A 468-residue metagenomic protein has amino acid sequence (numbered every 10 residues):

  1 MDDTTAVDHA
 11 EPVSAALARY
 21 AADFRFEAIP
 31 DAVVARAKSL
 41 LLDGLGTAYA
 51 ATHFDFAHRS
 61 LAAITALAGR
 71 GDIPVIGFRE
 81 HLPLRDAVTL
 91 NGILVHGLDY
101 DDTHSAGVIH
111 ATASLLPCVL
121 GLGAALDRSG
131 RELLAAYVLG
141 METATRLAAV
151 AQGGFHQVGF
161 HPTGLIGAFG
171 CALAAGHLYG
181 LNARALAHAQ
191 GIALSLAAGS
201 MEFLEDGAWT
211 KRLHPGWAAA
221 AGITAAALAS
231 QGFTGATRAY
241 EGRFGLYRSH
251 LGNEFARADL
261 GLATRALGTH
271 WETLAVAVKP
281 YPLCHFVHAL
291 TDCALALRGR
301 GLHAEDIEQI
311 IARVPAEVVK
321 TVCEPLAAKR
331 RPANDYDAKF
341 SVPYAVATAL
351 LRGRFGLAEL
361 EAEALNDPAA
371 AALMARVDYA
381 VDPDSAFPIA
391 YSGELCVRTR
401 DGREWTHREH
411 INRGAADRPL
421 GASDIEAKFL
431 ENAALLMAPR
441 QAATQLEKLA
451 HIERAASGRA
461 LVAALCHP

Functional and structural regions predicted by a protein language model:
M1-I109, T210-A220, A227-P468: Terminal-appendage/accessory-domain detector
A51, V119-L126, A172-Y179, A225-A229 (+1 more regions): Well-ordered alpha-helical scaffold segments within catalytic/enzyme domains
V95-A149: Hydrophobic alpha-helical hairpins/lids featuring a short glycine-rich hinge
A113-L120, G167-A174, A220-T224, V287-T291 (+1 more regions): Well-ordered alpha-helical segments within folded domains of soluble proteins
A125-Y137, G180-A187, G235-R238: Structural helix-adjacent loops and short alpha-helical linkers that scaffold large soluble proteins
T143-F169, A175, P215: Aromatic-lined, polymer-binding surfaces characteristic of secreted/periplasmic polysaccharide-degrading enzymes
I192-S200: Flexible glycine/proline-rich, aromatic-decorated loop/lid segments
L204: C-terminal binding/interaction regions
